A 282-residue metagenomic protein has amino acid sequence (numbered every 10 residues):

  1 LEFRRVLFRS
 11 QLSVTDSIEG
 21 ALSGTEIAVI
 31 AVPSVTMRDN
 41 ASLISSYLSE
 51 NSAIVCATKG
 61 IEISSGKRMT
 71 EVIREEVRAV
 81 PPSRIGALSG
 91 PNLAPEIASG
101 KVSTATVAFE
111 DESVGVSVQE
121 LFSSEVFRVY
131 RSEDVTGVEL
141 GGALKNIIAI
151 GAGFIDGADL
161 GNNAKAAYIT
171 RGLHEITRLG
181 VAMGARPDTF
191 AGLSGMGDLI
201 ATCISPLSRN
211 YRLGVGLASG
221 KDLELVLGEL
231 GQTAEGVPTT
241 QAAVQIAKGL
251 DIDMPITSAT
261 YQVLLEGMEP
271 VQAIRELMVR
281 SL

Functional and structural regions predicted by a protein language model:
L1-L7: Short, small-residue-biased leader/transition segments that mark boundaries at the very start of proteins
E2, S23-G24, E50, L144 (+1 more regions): Alpha-helix C-terminal capping/helix-to-coil transition sites in glycosyltransferase folds
V6, G20-A21, L193: Structural alpha-helical scaffold elements that stabilize or flank donor/cofactor-binding regions in carbohydrate
Q11-S13, S52, F127: Short, conserved active-site loop motifs that form the nucleotide-linked donor/cofactor pocket
T15-S23, I27-V102, V118: Rossmann-like NAD(P)(H) cofactor-binding subdomain of soluble oxidoreductases
T36, Y47, V72, E76-R84 (+1 more regions): Internal alpha-helical scaffold of NAD(P)-dependent oxidoreductase catalytic cores
C56, S83-S89, V129-E133, A191-G192 (+1 more regions): General beta-strand structural signal in soluble alpha/beta enzymes
A152-D156, V181-A191, G195-L282: NAD(P)-dependent Rossmann-like dehydrogenase/reductase catalytic/cofactor-binding core
